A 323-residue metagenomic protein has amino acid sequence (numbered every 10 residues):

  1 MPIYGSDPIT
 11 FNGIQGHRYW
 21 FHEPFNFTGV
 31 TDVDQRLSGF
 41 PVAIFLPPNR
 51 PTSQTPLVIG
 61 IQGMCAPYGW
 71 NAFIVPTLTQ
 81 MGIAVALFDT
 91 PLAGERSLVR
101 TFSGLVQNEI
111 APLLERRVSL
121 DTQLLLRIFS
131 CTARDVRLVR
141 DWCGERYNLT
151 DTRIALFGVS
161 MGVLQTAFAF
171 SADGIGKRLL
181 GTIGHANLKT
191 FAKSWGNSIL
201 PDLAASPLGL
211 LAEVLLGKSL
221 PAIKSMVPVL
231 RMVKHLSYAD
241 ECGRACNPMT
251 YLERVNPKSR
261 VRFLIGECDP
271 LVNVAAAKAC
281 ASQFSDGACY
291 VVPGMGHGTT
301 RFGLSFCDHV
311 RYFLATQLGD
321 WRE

Functional and structural regions predicted by a protein language model:
P2-S53: N-terminal cap/lid segment of alpha/beta-hydrolase-fold proteins
F45-G82, A86-S103: Short, surface-exposed "cap/lid" segments of acyl-processing enzymes
L105-Y147: Alpha/beta-hydrolase active-site loop
N148-V159: Alpha/beta-hydrolase fold nucleophile elbow
A167-K234: Hydrolase active-site cap/lid region
V255-P257, F263-I265, D269: Short beta-strand/loop motif that positions the catalytic acidic residue of the alpha/beta-hydrolase fold
P270-A276: Conserved alpha/beta-hydrolase "acid-adjacent" motif
M295-C307: Catalytic histidine-centered segment of alpha/beta-hydrolase-like enzymes
